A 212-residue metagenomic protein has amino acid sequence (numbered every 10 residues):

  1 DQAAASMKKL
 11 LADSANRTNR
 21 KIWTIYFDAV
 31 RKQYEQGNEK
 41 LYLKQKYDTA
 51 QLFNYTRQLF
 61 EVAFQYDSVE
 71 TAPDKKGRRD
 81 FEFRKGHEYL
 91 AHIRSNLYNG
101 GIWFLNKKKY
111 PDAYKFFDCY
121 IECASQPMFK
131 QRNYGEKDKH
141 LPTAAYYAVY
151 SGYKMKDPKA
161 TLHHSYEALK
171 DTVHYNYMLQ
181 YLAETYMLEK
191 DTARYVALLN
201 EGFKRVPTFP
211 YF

Functional and structural regions predicted by a protein language model:
Q2-D112: Post-signal peptide N-terminal segment of secreted/secretory-pathway proteins
A3-K8, L41-A63, D118, P158-L169 (+1 more regions): Alpha-helical repeat scaffolds
S14, K85-Y89, E136, K170 (+2 more regions): Structural signature of alpha-solenoid helical repeat scaffolds
S14-T18, S125, T172-H174, V206-T208: Short coil turns that delineate tetratricopeptide repeat
R20-I25, N99, K130-G135, K139-Y147 (+2 more regions): Alpha-solenoid helical repeat scaffolds
V30, F104, A145, G152 (+1 more regions): Residue at a conserved register position within TPR or TPR-like alpha-solenoid repeats
Y98, I102, Y150, Y166 (+2 more regions): Amphipathic alpha-helical repeat scaffolds
Y175-F212: Long, internal scaffold/assembly segments composed of regular secondary structure
